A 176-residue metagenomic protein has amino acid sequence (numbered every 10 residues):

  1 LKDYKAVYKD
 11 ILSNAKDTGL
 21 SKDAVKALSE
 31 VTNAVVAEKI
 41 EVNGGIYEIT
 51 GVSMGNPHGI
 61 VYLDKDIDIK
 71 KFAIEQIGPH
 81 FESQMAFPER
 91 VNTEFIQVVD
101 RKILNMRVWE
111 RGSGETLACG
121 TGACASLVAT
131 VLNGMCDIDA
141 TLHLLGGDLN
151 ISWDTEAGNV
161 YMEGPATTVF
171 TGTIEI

Functional and structural regions predicted by a protein language model:
L1-K16, S21-K22, K26-T116, V128-I176: Active-site proximal loop and beta-alpha junction motif in alpha/beta enzyme cores
T121-A123: Helical hairpin unit composed of two closely spaced alpha helices linked by a short loop
